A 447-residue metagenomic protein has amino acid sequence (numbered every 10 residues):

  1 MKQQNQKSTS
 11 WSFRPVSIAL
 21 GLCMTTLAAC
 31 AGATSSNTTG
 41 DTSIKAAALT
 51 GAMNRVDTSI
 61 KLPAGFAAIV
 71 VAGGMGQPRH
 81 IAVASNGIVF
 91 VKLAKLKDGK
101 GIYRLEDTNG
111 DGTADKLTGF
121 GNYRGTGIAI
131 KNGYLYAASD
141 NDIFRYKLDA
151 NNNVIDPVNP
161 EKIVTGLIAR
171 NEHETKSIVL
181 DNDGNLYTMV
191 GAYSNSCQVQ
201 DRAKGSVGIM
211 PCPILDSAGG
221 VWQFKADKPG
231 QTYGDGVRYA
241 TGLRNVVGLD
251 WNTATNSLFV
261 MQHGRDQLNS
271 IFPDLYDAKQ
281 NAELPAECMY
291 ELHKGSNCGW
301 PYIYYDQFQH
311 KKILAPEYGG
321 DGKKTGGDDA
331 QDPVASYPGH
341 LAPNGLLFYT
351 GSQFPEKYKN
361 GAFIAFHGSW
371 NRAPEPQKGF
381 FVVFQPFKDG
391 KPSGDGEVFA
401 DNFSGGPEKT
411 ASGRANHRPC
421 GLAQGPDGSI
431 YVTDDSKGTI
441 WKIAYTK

Functional and structural regions predicted by a protein language model:
T26-A29: C-terminal motif of bacterial Sec signal peptides marking the signal peptidase cleavage site
T39-A64, T175, A192-G234, L243-N245 (+2 more regions): Beta-propeller domain segments
V71-M75, T118-Y123, I163-R170, V237-G242 (+3 more regions): Surface loop/turn motifs at the tips and blade-to-blade linkers of beta-strand repeat domains
V83-N86, I130-N132, L180-D183, D250-T255 (+2 more regions): Residue-level detector of Asp-centered blade-edge/turn motifs that repeat once per structural unit in beta-propeller
I88-K92, Y134-A137, N185-M189, S257-M261 (+2 more regions): Conserved beta-propeller blade signature
A94-L96, D140-D142, L148, G191-Y193 (+4 more regions): Short loop/turn segments immediately following the C-termini of beta-strands
K116-L117, G125-T126, K131, N141-D181 (+2 more regions): Asp-box/WD-like beta-propeller blade repeats and closely related beta-sheet repeat scaffolds
A423-K447: Blade-level signature of beta-propeller repeat domains, shared across WD40, Kelch, NHL, RCC1 and BNR/Asp-box propellers
